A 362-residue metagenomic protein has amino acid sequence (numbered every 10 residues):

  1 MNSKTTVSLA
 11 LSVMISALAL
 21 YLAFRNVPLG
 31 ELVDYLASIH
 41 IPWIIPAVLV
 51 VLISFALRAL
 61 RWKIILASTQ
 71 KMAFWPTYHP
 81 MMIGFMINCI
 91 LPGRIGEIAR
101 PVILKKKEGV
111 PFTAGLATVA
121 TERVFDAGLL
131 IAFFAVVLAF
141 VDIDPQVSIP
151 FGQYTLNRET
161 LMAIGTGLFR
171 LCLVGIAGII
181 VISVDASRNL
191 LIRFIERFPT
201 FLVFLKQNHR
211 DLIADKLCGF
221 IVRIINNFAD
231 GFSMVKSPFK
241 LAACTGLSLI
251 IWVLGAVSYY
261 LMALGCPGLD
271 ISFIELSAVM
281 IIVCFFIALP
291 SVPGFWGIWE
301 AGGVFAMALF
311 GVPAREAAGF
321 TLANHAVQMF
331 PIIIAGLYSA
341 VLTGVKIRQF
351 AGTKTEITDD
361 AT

Functional and structural regions predicted by a protein language model:
M1-G30, D34, G84-Q207, W296-T362: Transmembrane helix-loop-helix hairpins in multi-pass inner-membrane proteins
T6, S38-P46, S233-G246, F330: Membrane-interface helix starts
A10-L11, I44-V48, W75-H79, L116 (+4 more regions): Hydrophobic alpha-helical transmembrane segments
V33-H40, Q70-F74, E108, D230-S237 (+1 more regions): Helix-boundary and loop/linker segments of multi-pass membrane transporters
I53-L60, I65-A67, N88-I98, A288-A301: Short helix-coil transition sites and intra-membrane helix breaks within transmembrane domains of multi-pass
A59-I83, M262-V279: Membrane-embedded helical hairpins/re-entrant loop segments and their flanking transmembrane helices within multi-pass
I213-P267, F273: Alpha-helical transmembrane segments and their immediate interhelical loop/hinge regions in multi-pass membrane
A263-A323: Membrane-interfacial helix-loop connectors
